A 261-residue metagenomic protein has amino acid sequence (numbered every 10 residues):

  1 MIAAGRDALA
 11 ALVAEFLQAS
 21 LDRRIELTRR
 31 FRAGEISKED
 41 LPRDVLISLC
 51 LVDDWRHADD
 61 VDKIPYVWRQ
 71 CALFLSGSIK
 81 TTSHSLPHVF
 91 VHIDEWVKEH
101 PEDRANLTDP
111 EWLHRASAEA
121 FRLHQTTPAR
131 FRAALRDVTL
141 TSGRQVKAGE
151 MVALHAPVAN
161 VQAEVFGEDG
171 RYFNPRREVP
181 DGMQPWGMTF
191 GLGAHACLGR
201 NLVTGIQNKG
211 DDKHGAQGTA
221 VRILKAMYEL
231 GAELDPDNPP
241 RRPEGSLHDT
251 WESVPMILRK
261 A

Functional and structural regions predicted by a protein language model:
M1-H57: Cytochrome P450 catalytic core segment centered on helix I
V13, L17, I47-A105: Central I-helix of cytochrome P450 enzymes
L86-I93, S117, H155, Q207 (+1 more regions): Buried hydrophobic packing segments
L107-R144: Conserved cytochrome P450 K-helix E-x-x-R motif and the immediately C-terminal K′/meander segment
A129, G149, Q162-G167, R200: Extended hydrophobic-aromatic, low-complexity segments
H155-G182, F190: Conserved cytochrome P450 K-helix/beta-meander segment immediately N-terminal to the heme-binding cysteine loop
R177-V254: Cytochrome P450 heme-thiolate "Cys pocket" and heme-binding signature region
